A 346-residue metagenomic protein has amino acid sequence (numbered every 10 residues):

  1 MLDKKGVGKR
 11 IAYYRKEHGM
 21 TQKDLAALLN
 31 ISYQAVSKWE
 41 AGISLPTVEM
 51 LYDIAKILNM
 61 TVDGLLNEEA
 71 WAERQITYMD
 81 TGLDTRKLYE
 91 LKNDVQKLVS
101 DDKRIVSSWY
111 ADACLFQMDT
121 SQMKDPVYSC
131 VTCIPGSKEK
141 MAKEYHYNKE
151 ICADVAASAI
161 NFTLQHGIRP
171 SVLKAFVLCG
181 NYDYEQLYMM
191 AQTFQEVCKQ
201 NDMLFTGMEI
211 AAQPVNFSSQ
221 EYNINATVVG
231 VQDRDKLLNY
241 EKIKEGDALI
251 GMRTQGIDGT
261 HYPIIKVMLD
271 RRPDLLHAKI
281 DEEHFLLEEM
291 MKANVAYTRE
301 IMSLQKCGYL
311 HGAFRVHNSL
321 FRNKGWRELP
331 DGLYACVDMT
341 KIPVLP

Functional and structural regions predicted by a protein language model:
M1-E17: A short, Lys/Arg-rich alpha-helix, primarily the initiator
K16, A27, K56: Alpha-helical residues within the helix-turn-helix
G19-K38: Short alpha-helical DNA-recognition segment
T47-G64: DNA major-groove recognition helix of helix-turn-helix/homeodomain DNA-binding modules
L66-Q75: Short, charged recognition helix plus adjacent turn of helix-turn-helix-like nucleic-acid-binding domains
R74-L164, P214, V295, R299 (+2 more regions): N-terminal glycine-rich phosphate/pyrophosphate-binding loops that anchor nucleotide-derived ligands and cofactors
I76-T81, Q186-L204, F217-Y222, E283-L286 (+2 more regions): Glycine-/charge-enriched secondary-structure boundary and capping motifs
P135, R169-Y262: Glycine-rich anion-binding loops of enzyme active sites
